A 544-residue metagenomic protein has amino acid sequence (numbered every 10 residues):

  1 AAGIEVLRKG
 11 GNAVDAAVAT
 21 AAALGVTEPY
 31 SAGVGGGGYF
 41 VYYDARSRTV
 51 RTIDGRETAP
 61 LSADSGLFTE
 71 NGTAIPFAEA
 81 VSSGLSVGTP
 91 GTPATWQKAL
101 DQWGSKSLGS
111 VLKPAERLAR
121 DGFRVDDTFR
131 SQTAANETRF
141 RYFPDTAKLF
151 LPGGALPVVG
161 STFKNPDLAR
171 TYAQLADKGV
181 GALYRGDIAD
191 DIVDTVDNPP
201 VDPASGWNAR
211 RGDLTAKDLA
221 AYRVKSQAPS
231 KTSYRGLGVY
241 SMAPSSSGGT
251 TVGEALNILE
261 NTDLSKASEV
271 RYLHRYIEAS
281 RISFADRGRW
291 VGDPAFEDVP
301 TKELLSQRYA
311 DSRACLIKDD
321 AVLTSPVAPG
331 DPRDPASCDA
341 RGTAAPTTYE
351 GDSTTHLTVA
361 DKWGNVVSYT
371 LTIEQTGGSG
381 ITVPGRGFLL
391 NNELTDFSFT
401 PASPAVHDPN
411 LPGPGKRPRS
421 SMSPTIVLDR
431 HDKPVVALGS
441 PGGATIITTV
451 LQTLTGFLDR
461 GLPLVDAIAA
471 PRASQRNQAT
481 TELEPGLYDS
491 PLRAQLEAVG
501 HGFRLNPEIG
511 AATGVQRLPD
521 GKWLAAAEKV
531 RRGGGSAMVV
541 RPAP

Functional and structural regions predicted by a protein language model:
A1, E5, A13-V14, V18-G179 (+4 more regions): Noncatalytic scaffold domains of N-terminal-nucleophile
V6-L7, A94-Q102, K178-R185, D190 (+2 more regions): Alpha-helical support elements that line or immediately flank enzyme active sites and cofactor-binding pockets
V26-Y43, S47-T52, T69, D202-T215 (+3 more regions): Active-site rim segments in enzyme catalytic domains, especially the processed small/beta chain of N-terminal
G212, S265-T372, G385-R386, E393: Internal maturation/activation junctions in enzymes
K225-S226, G351-T354, T376, S420-M422: Short, small/polar residue-rich loop motifs at catalytic or cofactor-binding pockets
Y240-G249, T354-T358, T370-T382, G439-I447: Glycine-rich phosphate/pyrophosphate-binding beta-alpha loops
W363, T400, G415-P418, V450 (+1 more regions): Extended C-terminal subregions enriched in glycine
